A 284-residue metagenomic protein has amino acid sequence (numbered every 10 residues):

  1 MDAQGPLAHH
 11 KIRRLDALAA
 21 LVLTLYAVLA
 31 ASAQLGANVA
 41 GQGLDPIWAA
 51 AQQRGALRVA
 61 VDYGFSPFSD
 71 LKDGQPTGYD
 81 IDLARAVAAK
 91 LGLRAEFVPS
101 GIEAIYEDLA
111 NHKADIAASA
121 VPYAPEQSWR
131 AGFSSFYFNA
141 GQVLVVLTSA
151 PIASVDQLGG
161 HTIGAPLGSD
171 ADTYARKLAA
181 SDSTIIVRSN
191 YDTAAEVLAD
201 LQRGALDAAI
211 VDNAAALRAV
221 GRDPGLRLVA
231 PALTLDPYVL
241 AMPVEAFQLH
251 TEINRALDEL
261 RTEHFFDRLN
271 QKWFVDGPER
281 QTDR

Functional and structural regions predicted by a protein language model:
H9-V22: N-terminal Sec-pathway targeting helices
D16, L35-A120, N190, K272: Extracytoplasmic small-molecule ligand-binding "clamshell" domains of the periplasmic binding protein/Venus flytrap
D16, Y26-A30, Q34-D45, I81-K90 (+4 more regions): Extended ligand-binding regions for polar small-molecule ligands
A60-F65, V98-E103, H112-A124, T148 (+4 more regions): Beta->alpha turn/N-cap motifs
Y63, F138-V146, N213, L217-D258 (+1 more regions): Periplasmic-binding protein-like
S69-L71, A84-L93, A171-N190, V220-G221 (+1 more regions): Ligand-binding cleft/hinge of the Venus flytrap
I81, R85, A89, R94-Q157 (+1 more regions): Acidic, polar ligand-binding/catalytic clefts
L83-A84, I105-D108, E196-D200, L206 (+1 more regions): Short, hydrophobic alpha-helical packing/hinge segments within bilobed ligand-binding/sensory domains
